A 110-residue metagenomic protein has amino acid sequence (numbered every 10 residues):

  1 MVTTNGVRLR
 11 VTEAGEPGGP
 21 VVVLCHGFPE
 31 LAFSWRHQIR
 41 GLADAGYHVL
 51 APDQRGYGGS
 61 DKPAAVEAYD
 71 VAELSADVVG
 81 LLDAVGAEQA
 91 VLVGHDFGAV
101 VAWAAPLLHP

Functional and structural regions predicted by a protein language model:
M1: N-terminal carbohydrate-binding accessory modules
T4-E13: A short loop-to-beta-strand scaffold at the N-terminal edge of the catalytic core in hydrolase folds
N5, D44, A51-G94: Active-site loop/oxyanion-hole signature of alpha/beta-hydrolase fold enzymes
G6, E30, S34, E73-A76 (+1 more regions): Short, conserved clusters of charged catalytic residues that mark active-site and nucleotide-handling motifs
T12-D61: Conserved HGGG/HGGXW glycine-rich cap/lid loop of the alpha/beta-hydrolase fold
E16, A43, D83-G86, L107-P110: Residue-level signal for alpha-helix termini/capping positions
R36, V79, W103-L107: Short, hydrophobic alpha-helix immediately C-terminal to the catalytic nucleophile
E88-P110: Conserved hydrolase catalytic core segment
